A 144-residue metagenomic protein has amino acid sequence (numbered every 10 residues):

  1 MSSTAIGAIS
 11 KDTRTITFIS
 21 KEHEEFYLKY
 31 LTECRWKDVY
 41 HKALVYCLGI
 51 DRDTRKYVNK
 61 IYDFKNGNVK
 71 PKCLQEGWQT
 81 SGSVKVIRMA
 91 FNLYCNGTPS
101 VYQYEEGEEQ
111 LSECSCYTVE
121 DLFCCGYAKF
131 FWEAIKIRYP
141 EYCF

Functional and structural regions predicted by a protein language model:
M1-G82, R88, C95-F144: Extended, charge-biased low-complexity segments that typically form long amphipathic alpha-helices/coiled-coils
